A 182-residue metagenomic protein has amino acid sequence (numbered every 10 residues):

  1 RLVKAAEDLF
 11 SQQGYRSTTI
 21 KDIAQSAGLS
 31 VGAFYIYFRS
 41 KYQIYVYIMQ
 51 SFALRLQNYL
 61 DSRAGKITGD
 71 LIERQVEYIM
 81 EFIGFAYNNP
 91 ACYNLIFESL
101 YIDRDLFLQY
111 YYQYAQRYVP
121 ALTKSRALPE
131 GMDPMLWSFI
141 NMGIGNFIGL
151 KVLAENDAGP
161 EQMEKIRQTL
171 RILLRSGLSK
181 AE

Functional and structural regions predicted by a protein language model:
R1, A5, L9-Q43, Y47: Helix-turn-helix
R1-D8, L54, N58-S62: A short, Lys/Arg-enriched amphipathic alpha-helix from helix-turn-helix/homeodomain DNA-binding modules
A5, L9, E81, F85 (+2 more regions): Amphipathic alpha-helical interface segments
F38, Y45-F52, Y59, I96: Alpha-helical DNA-contacting segments of helix-turn-helix folds
Y47, D61-N88, P129, N141: Hydrophobic alpha-helical connector segments
L54-Q57, D61, E77, I102-A127 (+1 more regions): Amphipathic alpha-helical packing segments from all-alpha helical-bundle domains
M80-Y87, F97-L100, T123, I172-G177: Helix-loop "lid/cap" segments that line or gate small-molecule binding pockets
Y93-E98, K124-I172, A181-E182: Hydrophobic/aromatic-rich alpha-helical bundle segments in the mid-to-C-terminal region
